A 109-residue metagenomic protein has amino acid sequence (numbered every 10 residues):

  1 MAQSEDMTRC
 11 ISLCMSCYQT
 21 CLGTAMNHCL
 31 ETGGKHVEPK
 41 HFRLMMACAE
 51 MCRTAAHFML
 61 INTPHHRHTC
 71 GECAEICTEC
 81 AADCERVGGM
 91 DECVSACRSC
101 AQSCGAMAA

Functional and structural regions predicted by a protein language model:
M1-A109: Amphipathic alpha-helical hairpins
